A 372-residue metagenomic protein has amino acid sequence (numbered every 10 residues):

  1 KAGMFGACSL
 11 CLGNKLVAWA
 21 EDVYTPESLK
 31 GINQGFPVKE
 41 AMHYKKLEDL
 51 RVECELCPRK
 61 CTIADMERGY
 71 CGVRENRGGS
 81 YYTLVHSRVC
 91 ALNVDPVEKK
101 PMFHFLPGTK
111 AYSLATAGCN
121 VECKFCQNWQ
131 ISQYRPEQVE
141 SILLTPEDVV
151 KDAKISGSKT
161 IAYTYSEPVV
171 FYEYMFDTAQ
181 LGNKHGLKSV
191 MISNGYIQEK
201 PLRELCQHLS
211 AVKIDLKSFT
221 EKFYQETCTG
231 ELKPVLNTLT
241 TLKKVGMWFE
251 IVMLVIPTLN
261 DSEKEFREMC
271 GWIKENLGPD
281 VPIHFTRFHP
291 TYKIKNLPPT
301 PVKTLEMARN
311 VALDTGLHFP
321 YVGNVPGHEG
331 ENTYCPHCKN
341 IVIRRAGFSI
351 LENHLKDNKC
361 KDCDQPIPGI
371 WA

Functional and structural regions predicted by a protein language model:
K1-A2, C119: Twin-arginine (Tat) signal peptide motif
G3-G13, V23-L50, C54-T62, L259 (+1 more regions): Auxiliary Fe-S-binding modules of radical SAM enzymes
L16-A18: Cleavable N-terminal signal peptides
S28-E53, R59-A115, Q130, I341-I343: N-terminal [4Fe-4S]-dependent radical SAM core
M66-V73, Y82-V85, R135-V139, G347-N353 (+1 more regions): Short cysteine/histidine-rich zinc-coordinating motifs and their immediately flanking basic loops
Y81-T164, V169, M175-F176: Extended interfacial segments that mediate partner engagement and assembly in macromolecular machines
F103-H104, R203, E352: Short secondary-structure boundary/capping segments
L143-P301, A308: Conserved AdoMet/S-adenosylmethionine-binding subsite of the radical SAM
